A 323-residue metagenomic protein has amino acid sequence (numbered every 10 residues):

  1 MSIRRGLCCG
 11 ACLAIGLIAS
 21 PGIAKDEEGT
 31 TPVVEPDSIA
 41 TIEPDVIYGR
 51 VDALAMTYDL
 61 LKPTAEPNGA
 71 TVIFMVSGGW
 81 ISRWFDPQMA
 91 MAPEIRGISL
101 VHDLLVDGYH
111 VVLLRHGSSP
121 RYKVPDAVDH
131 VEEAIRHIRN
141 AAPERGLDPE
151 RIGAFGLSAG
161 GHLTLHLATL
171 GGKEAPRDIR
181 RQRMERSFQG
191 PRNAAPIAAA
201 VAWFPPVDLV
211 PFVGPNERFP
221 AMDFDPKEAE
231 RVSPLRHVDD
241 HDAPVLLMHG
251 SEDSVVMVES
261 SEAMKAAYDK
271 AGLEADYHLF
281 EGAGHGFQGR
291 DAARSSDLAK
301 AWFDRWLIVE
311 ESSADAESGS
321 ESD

Functional and structural regions predicted by a protein language model:
D26-P67: N-terminal cap/lid segment of alpha/beta-hydrolase-fold proteins
E66-G69, G78-K123: Short substrate-entry loop that stabilizes the transition state in hydrolases
R96, Y122-A142: Alpha/beta-hydrolase active-site loop
E133-G214: Primarily recognizes the serine-hydrolase "nucleophile elbow" in alpha/beta-hydrolase and SGNH/GDSL folds
L247-H249, D253: Short beta-strand/loop motif that positions the catalytic acidic residue of the alpha/beta-hydrolase fold
S254-S260: Conserved alpha/beta-hydrolase "acid-adjacent" motif
E281-G286: Histidine-bearing beta->alpha loop at or near hydrolase active sites
A292-D323: Catalytic active-site module of serine/aspartate enzymes centered on a nucleophile-bearing elbow/loop
